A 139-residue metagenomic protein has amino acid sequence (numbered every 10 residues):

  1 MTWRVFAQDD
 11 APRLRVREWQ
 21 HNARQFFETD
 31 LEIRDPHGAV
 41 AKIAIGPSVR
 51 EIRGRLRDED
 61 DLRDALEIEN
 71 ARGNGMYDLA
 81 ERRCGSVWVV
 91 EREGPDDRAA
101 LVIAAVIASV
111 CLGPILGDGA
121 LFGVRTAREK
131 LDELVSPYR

Functional and structural regions predicted by a protein language model:
M1-R139: Acidic (Asp/Glu-rich) sequence patches and key acidic residues that form negatively charged surfaces used
